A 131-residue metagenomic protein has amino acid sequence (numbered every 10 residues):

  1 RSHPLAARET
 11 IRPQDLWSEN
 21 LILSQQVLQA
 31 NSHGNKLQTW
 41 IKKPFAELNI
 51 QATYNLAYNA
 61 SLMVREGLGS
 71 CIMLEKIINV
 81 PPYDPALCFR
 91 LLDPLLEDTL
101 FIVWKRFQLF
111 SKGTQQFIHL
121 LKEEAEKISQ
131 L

Functional and structural regions predicted by a protein language model:
R1, L28, L74-I77: Short secondary-structure boundary segments
R1-L21: Flexible hinge/capping segments at coil-to-helix
A7, S24-Q25, I50, M73-L74: Thr-Gly-centered strand-to-loop micro-motif
R8-E9, D15, Y58-F107: Beta-alpha-beta core module
N20-P44, F110-K112, I118, I128-L131: Secondary-structure junction motif
L21, Q51, C88-F89: Conserved beta-strand scaffold positions in the cores of enzyme catalytic domains, especially in NTP/NDP-utilizing
K43-A46, P82: Short helix-capping segments at alpha-helix termini
A46-L56: Short beta-strand-to-loop elements that line the ligand-binding cleft of bilobed periplasmic-binding protein-like
